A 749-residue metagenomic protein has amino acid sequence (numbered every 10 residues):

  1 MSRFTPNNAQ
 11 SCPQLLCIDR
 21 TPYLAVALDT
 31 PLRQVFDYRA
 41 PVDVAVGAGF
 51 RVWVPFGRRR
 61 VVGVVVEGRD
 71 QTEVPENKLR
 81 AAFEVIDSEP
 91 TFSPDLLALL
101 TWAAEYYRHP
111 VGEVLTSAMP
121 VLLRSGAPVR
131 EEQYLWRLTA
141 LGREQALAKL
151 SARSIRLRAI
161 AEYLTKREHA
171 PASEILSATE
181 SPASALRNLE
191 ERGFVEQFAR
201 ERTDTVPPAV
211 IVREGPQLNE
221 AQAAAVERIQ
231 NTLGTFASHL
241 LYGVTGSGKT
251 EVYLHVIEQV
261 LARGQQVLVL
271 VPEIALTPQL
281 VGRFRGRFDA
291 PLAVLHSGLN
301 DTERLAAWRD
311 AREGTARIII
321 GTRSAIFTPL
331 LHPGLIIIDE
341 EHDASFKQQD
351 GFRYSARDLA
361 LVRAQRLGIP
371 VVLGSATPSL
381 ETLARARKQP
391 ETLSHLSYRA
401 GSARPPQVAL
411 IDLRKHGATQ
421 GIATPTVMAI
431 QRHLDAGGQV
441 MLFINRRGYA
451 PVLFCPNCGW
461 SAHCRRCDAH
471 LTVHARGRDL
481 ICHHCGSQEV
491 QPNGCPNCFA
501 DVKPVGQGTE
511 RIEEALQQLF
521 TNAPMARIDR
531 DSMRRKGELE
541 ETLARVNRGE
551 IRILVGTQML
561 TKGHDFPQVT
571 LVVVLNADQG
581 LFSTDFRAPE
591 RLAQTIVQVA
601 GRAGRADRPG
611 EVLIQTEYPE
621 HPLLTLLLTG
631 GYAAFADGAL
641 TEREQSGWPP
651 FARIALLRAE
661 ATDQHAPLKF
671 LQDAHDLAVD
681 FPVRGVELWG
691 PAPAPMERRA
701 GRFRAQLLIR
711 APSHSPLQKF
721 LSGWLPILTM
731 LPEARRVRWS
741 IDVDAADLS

Functional and structural regions predicted by a protein language model:
M1-S375, T382, R387-A403, L434-D435 (+5 more regions): Accessory, non-ATPase domains that flank or precede helicase/AAA+ motor cores in DNA-metabolism machines
R213-E227, T232-L668, D676-D680, R684 (+6 more regions): Inter-lobe coupling/hinge segments of SF2-like helicase ATPases
W689, R702-A705: A C-terminal functional module that forms or caps the active site or interfaces directly with catalytic machinery
